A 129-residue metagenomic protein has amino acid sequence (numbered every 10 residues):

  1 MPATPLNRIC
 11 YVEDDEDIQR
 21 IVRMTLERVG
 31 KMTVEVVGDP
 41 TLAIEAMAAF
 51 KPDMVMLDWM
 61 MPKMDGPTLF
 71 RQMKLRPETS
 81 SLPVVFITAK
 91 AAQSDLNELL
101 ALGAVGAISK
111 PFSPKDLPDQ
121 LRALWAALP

Functional and structural regions predicted by a protein language model:
E13: Conserved acidic carboxylate
E16-E35: Two-component/phosphorelay signaling modules centered on CheY-like receiver
V36-M54: Acidic, metal-coordinating helix/loop segments flanking the phosphotransfer/catalytic sites of two-component signaling
M61: Receiver (REC) domain active-site loop signature in two-component systems and cognate sites in sensor histidine kinases
V105: Short, glycine/charged-rich "phosphate-handling" switch motifs in NTP-dependent and phosphotransfer domains
F112-R122: C-terminal output helix
